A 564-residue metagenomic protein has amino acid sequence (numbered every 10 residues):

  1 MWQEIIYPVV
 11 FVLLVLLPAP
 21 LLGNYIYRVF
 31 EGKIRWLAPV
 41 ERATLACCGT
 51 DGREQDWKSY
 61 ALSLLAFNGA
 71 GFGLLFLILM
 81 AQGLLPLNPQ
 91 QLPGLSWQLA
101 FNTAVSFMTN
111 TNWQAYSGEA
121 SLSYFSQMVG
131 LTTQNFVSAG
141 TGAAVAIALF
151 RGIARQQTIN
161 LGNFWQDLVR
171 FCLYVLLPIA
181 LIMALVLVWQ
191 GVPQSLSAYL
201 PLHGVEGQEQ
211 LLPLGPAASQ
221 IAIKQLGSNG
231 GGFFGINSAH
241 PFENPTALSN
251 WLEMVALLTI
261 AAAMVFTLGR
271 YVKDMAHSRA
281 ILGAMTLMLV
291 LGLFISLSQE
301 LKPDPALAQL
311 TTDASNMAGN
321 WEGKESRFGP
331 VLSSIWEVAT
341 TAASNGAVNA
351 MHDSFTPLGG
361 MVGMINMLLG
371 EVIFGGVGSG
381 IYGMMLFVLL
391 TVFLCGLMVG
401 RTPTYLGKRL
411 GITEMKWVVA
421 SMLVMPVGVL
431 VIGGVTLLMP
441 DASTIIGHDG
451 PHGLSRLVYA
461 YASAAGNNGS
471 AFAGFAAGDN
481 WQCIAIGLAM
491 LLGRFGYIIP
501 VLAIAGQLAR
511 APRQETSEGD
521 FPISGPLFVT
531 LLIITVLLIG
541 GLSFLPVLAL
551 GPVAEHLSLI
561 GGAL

Functional and structural regions predicted by a protein language model:
M1-L564: Membrane-proximal intracellular helices of multi-pass ion channels
